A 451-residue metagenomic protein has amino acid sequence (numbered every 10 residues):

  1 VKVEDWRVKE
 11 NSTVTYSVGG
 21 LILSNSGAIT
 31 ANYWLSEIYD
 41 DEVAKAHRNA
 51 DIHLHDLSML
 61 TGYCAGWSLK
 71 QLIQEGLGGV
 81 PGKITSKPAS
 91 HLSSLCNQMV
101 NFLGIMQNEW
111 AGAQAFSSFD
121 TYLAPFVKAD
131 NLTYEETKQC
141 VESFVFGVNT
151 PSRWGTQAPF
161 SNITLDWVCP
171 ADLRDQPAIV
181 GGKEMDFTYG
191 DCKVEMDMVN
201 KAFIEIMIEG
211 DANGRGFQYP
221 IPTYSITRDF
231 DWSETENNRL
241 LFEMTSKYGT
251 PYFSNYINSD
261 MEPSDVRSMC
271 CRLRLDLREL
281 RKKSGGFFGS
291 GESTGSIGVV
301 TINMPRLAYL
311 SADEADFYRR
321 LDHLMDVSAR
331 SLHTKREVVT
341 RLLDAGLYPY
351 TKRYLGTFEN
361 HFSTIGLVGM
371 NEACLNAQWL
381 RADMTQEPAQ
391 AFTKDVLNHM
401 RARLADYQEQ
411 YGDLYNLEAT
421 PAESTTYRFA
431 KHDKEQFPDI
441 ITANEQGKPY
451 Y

Functional and structural regions predicted by a protein language model:
K2-E359, L380, Q386-Y451: Conserved catalytic cores of very large enzyme subunits
H361, I365-C374: Extended amphipathic alpha-helical segments enriched in small hydrophobics
